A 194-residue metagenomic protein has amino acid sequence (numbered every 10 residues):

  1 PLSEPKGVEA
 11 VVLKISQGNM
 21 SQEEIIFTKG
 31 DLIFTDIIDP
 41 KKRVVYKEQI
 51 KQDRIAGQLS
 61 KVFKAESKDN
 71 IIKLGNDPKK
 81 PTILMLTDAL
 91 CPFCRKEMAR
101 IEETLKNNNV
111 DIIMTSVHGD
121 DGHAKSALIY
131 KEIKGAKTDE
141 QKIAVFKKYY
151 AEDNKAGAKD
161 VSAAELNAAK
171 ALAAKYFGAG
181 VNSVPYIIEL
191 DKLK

Functional and structural regions predicted by a protein language model:
P1-T82, K125, V145-K194: Non-globular targeting/processing and membrane-anchoring segments
P81-V161, F177-N182: Structural alpha/beta surface segment adjacent to cysteine/selenocysteine redox centers across thiol/disulfide enzymes
